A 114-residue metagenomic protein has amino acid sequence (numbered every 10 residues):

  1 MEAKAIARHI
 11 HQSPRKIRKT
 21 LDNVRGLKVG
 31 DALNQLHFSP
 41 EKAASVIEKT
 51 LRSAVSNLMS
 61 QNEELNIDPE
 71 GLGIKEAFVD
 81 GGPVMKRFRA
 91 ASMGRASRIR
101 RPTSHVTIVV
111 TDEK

Functional and structural regions predicted by a protein language model:
M1-Q12, K19, L27-K114: Structured, basic alpha/beta domains of bacterial-type, RNA-associated proteins
